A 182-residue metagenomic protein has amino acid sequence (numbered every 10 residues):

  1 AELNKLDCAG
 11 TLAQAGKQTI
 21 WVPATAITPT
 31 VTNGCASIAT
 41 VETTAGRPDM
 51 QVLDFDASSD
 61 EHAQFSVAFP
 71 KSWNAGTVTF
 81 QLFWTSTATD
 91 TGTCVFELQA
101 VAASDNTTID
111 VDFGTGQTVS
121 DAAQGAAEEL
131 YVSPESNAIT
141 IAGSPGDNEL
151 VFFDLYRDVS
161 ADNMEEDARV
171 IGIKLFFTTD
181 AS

Functional and structural regions predicted by a protein language model:
A1-K17, N33-D49, D54-T77, T85-S182: Extracellular repetitive beta-rich solenoid segments
Q18-I27, S182: Activation corresponds to long, low-complexity, non-globular regions
